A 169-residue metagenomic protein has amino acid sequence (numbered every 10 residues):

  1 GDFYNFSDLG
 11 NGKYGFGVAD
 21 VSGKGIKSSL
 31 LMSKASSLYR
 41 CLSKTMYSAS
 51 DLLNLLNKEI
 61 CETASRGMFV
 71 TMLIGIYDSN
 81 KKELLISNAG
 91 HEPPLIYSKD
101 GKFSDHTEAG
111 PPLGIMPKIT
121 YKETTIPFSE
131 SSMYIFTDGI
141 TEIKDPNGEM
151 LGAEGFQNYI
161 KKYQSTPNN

Functional and structural regions predicted by a protein language model:
G1-V18, S22, K27, M32 (+1 more regions): Conserved subregion of the PPM/PP2C metallophosphatase catalytic domain
